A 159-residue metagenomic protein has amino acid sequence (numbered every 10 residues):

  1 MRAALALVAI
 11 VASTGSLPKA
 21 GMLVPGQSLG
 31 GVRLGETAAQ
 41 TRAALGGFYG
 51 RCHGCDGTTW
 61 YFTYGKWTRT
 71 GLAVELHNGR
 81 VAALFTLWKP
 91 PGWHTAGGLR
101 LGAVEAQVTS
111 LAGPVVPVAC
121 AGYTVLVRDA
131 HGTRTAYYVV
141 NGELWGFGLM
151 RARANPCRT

Functional and structural regions predicted by a protein language model:
R2-M22: Bacterial Sec-dependent signal peptides at the C-terminal "C-region" and cleavage site
A9-V11, Q27, Y49, G148: Generic low-complexity, intrinsically disordered sequence content enriched in small uncharged/hydrophobic residues
S13-S16, S28, S110, T135: Generic serine detector
P18-K19, P25-S28, E36: Long, compositionally biased, intrinsically disordered segments
P25-V32, G92-L99: Second-shell loop/turn segments in exported
E36-R80, L99-T159: A cross-family detector of function-defining hotspots
A82-T86: Eukaryote-biased recognition of intrinsically disordered, low-complexity regulatory segments
W88-P90: Extracellular beta-rich ligand/substrate-recognition surface
